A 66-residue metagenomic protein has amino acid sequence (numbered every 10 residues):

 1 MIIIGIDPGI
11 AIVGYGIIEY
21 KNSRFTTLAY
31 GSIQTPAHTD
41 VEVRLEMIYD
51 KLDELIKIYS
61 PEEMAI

Functional and structural regions predicted by a protein language model:
M1-I66: Phosphate- and other anionic-substrate recognition elements at nucleic-acid/protein interfaces
